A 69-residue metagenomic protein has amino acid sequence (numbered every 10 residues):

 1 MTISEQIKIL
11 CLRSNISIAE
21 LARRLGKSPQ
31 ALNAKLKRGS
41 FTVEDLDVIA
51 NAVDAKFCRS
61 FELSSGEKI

Functional and structural regions predicted by a protein language model:
M1-S14, E20: A short, Lys/Arg-rich alpha-helix, primarily the initiator
L12, R23, N51: Alpha-helical residues within the helix-turn-helix
N15-Q30: Short alpha-helical DNA-recognition segment
G26-F41: Recognition helix of helix-turn-helix/homeodomain-like DNA-binding domains that insert into the DNA major groove
R38-N51: Short, basic-rich loop-to-helix N-cap that marks the start of a DNA-contacting helix
D54-I69: Short C-terminal boundary/hinge segments that cap the last helix of small helical domains
